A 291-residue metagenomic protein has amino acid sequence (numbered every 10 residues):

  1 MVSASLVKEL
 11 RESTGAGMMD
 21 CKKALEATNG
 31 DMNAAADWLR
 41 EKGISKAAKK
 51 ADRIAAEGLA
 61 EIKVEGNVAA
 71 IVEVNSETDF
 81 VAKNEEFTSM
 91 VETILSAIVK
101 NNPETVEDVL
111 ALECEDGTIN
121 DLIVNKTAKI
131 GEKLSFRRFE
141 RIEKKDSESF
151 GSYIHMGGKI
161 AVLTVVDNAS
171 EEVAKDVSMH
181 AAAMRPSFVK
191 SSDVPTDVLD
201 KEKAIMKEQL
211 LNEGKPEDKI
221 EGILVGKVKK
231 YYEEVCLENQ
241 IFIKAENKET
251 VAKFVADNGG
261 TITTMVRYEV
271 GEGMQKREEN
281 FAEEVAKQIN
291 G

Functional and structural regions predicted by a protein language model:
V2-G291: N-terminal assembly/interaction segments in proteins that build large macromolecular machines
